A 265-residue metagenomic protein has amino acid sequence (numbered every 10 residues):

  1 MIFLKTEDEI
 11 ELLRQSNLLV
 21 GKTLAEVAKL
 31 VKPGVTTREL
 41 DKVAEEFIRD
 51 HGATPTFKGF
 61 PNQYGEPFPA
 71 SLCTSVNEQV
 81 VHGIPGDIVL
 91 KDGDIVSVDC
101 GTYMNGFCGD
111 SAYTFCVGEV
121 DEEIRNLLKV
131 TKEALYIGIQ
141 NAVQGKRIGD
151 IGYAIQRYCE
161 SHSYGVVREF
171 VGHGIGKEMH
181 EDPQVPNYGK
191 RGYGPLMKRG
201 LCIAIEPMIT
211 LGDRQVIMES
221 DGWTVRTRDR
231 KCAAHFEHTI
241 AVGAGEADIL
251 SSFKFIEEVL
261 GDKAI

Functional and structural regions predicted by a protein language model:
M1-I265: Active-site neighborhoods and metal-handling regions in enzymes and metal-associated proteins
